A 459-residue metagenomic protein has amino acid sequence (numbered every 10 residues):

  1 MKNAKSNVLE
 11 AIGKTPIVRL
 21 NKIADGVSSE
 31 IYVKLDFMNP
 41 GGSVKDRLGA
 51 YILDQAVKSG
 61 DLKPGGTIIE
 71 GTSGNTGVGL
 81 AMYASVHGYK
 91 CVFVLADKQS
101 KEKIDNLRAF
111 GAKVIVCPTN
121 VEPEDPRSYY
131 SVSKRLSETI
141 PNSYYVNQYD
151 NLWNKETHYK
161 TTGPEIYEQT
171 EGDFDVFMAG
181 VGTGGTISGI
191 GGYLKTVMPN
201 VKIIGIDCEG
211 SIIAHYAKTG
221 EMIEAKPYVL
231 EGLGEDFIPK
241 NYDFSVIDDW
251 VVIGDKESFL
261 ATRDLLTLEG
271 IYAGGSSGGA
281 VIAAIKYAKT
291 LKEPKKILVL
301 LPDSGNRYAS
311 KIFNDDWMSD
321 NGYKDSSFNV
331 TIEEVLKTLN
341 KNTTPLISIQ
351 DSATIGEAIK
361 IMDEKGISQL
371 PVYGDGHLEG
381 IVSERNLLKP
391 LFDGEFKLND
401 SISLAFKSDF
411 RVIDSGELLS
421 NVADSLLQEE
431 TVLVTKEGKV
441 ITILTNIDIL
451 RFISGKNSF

Functional and structural regions predicted by a protein language model:
M1-V335: PLP-dependent amino-acid enzyme catalytic core
L95-K101, P345-L346, I355, V440: Short glycine/proline-centered loop/turn elements that form peptide/ligand docking sites
V246, N329-L346, N399-F410: Bateman (tandem CBS) regulatory domains
I347-G366, V372-G374, L391, R411-E430 (+2 more regions): The conserved cystathionine-beta-synthase
